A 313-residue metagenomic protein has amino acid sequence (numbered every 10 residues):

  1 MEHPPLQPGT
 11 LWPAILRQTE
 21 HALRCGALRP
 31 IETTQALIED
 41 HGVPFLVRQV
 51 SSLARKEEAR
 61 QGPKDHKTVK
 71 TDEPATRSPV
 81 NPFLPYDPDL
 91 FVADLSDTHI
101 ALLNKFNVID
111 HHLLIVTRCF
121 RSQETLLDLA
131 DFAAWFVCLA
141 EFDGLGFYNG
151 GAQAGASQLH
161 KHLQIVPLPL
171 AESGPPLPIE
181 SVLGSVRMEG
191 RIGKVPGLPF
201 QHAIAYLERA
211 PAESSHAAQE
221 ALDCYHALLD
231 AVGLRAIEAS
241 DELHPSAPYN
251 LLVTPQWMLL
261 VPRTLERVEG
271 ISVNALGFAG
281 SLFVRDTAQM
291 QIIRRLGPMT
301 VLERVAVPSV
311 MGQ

Functional and structural regions predicted by a protein language model:
M1-L127, P169-L170, G174-A212, A217 (+1 more regions): Active-site microenvironments that recognize anionic phosphate/pyrophosphate groups
D89-L90, I100-K105, A134-W135, G146-G155: Catalytic micro-motifs at enzyme active sites that drive phosphoryl/nucleotidyl and oxygen chemistry
D97-H99, H111-H112, F142-Y148, L159-L163: Generic beta-strand structural signal
T117, G151-G174: Histidine-centered divalent-metal-coordination microenvironment in nucleic-acid enzymes
E124-D128, A156-L159: Short capping loops/turns at secondary-structure boundaries
L126-G144: Helical scaffold of the NTase/Pol beta-like nucleotidyltransferase catalytic core
L139-D143, P167, V186: Short, well-ordered alpha-helical segments in soluble proteins
G144-S157, K161, E238-T254: A short glycine-rich, hydrophobically flanked beta-strand micro-motif that places a catalytic Asp/Glu for divalent metal
